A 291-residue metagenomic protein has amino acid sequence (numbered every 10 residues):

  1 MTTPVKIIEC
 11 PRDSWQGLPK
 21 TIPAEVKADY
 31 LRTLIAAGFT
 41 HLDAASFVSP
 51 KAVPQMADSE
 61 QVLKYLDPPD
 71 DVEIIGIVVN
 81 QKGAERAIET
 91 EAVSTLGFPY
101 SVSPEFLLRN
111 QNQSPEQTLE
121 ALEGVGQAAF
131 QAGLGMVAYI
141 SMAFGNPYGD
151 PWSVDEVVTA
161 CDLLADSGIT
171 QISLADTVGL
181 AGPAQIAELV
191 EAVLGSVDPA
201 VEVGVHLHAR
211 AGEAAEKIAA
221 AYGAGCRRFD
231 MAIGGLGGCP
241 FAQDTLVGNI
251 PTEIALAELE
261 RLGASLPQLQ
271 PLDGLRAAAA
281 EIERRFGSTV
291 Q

Functional and structural regions predicted by a protein language model:
M1-Q291: Catalytic cores and adjacent flexible loops of soluble metabolic enzymes that perform enolate/carbanion chemistry on
